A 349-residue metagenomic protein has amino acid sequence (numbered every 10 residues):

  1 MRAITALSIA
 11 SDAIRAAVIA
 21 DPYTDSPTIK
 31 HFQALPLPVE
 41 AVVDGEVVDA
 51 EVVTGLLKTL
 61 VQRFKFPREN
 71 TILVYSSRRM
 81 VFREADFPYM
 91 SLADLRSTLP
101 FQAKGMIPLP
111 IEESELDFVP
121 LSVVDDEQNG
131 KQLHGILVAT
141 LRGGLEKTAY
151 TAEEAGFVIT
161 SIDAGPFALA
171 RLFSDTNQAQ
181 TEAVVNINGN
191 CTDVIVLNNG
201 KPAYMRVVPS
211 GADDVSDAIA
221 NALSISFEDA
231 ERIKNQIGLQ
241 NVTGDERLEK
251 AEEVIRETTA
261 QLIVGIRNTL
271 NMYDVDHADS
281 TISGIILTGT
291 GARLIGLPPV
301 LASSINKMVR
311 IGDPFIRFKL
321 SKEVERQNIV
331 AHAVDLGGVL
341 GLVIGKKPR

Functional and structural regions predicted by a protein language model:
M1-P36, E69-V74, F173-Y204, V208-D214 (+2 more regions): Gly/Thr-rich phosphate-binding beta-strand-loop-beta motif of the actin/hexokinase/Hsp70
M1-Q102, E146-T148: Non-catalytic, solvent-exposed interaction/assembly segments
E40-V42, G143-R171, K201-N241: Glycine-rich phosphate-binding loop plus the immediately following alpha-helix
L57-N70, A155, I225, R267-G284: Phosphate/pyrophosphate-binding loops at sites that engage ATP/ADP/AMP, CoA/4′-phosphopantetheine, polyphosphate
N70, V74-D175, G284, P314-L320 (+1 more regions): Active-site neighborhood for divalent-cation/phosphate handling
R171, A292, R310-R349: Glycine-rich phosphate-binding/hydrolytic loop that grips phosphoryl groups
N221-A222, R232-G284, G291: Adenine-nucleotide phosphate-binding core of ATP-dependent small-molecule kinases
S280-R310, P314-I316: Glycine-rich phosphate-binding loops at beta-strand->alpha-helix junctions
